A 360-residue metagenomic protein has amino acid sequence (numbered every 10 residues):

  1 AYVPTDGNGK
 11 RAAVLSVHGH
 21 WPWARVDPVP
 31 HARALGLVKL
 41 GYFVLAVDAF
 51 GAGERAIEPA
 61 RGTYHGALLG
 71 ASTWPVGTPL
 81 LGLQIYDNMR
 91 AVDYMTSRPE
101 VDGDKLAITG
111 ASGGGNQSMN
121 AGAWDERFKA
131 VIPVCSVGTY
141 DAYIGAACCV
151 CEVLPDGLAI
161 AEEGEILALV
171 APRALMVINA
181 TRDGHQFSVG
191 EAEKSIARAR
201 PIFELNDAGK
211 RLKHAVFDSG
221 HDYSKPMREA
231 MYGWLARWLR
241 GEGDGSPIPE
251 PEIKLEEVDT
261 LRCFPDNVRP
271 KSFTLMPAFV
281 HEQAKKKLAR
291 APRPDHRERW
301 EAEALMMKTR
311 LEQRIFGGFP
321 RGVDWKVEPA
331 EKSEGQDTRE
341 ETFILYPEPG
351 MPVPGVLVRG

Functional and structural regions predicted by a protein language model:
T5, S16-P22, A180, P347: Glycine-rich His-Gly loop
G9, A171, I178-P354, V358-G360: Alpha/beta-hydrolase-fold serine-hydrolase catalytic core, especially in secreted/extracellular enzymes
G9-E100, V137-C149, G360: Cap/lid segment of the alpha/beta-hydrolase catalytic domain
K10-A13, L40-F43, D102-K105, E126-A130 (+2 more regions): Loop/turn elements at helix/coil->beta-strand transitions in domains of secreted/extracellular proteins
W21, L40, R90-A161: Primarily recognizes the serine-hydrolase "nucleophile elbow" in alpha/beta-hydrolase and SGNH/GDSL folds
P22-A24, A52-A56, G115-S118, G138-Y143 (+6 more regions): Flexible loop/turn segments at secondary-structure boundaries
D48, T109, V134-C135, I178 (+1 more regions): Alpha/beta-hydrolase-fold catalytic nucleophile elbow
W74-P75, L83, F128-P172, A180-I196 (+1 more regions): Mobile cap/lid helix-loop segments that gate and shape the active-site cleft of serine hydrolases
